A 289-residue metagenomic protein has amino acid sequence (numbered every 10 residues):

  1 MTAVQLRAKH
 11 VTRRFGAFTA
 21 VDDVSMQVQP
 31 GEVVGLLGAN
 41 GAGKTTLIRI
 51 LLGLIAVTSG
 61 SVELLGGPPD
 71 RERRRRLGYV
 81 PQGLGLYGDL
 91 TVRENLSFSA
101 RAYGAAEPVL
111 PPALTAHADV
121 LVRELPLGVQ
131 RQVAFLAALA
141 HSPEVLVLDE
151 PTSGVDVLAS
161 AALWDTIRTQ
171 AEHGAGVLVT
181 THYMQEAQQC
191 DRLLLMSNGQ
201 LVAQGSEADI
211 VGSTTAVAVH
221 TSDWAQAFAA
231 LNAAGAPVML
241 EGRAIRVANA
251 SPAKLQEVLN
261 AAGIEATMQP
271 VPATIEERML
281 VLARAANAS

Functional and structural regions predicted by a protein language model:
L52: Helix-to-loop junction immediately C-terminal to a conserved catalytic motif
S59-R73, P112: Conserved ABC transporter NBD signature motif
L146-E150, V155: Catalytic Walker B motif of ABC-type/P-loop ATPase nucleotide-binding domains
W164-N249: ABC transporter nucleotide-binding domain
A216-S289: Short, charged/small-residue-rich alpha-helical element at the C-terminal edge of ABC transporter nucleotide-binding
